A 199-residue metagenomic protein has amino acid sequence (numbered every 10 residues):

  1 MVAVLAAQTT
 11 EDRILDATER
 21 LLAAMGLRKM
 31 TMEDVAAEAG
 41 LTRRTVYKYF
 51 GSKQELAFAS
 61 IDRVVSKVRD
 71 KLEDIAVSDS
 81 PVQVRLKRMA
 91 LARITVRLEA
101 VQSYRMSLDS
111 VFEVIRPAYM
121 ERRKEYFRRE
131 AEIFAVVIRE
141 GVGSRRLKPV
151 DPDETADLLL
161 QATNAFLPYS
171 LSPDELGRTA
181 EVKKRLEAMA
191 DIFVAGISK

Functional and structural regions predicted by a protein language model:
M1, R88, R128, E132-S144 (+3 more regions): C-terminal peripheral helix-coil segments that are non-catalytic and often amphipathic
M1-M25, K29-E38, E55-A59, R63 (+1 more regions): Basic, helix-initiating cap at the start of DNA-binding domains
A17-L21, A92, V96, A162: Short amphipathic alpha-helical elements of helix-turn-helix/winged-helix folds
G40-F50: Short hydrophobic/aromatic patch on the recognition helix
K53, S60, V64, V68 (+6 more regions): Hydrophobic/aromatic residues within well-ordered alpha-helical segments
A59, E73-Q102, T155-L159, L186: Hydrophobic alpha-helical connector segments
I94-I133, G143: Short secondary-structure transition hinges
